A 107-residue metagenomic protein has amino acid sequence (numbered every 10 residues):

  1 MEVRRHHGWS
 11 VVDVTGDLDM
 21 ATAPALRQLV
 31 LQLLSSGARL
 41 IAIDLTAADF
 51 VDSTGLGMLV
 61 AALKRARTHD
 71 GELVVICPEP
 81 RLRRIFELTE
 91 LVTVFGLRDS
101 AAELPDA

Functional and structural regions predicted by a protein language model:
M1-D49, A61-A107: STAS-like cytosolic regulatory interaction modules
D52: Conserved G/P- and acidic residue-centered "switch" motifs that form tight phosphate/ATP-binding loops in soluble
